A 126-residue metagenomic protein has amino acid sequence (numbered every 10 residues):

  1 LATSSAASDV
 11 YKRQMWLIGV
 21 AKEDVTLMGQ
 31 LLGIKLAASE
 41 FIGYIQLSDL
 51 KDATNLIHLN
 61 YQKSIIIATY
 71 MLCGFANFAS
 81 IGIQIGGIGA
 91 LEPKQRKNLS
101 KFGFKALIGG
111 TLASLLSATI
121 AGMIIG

Functional and structural regions predicted by a protein language model:
L1-A7, Y11: Single conserved hydrophobic/aromatic residue that forms the stacking wall/gate of nucleotide- or nucleobase-binding
A2, V20-A21, K94: Short coil/turn linker and secondary-structure boundary residues
S5, T26-Q30, A68, K101: Transmembrane helix-loop boundary segments of multi-pass membrane transporters
K12-D49: Hydrophobic alpha-helical transmembrane segments of multi-pass integral membrane proteins, predominantly secondary
K35-G126: C-terminal transmembrane helix pair
